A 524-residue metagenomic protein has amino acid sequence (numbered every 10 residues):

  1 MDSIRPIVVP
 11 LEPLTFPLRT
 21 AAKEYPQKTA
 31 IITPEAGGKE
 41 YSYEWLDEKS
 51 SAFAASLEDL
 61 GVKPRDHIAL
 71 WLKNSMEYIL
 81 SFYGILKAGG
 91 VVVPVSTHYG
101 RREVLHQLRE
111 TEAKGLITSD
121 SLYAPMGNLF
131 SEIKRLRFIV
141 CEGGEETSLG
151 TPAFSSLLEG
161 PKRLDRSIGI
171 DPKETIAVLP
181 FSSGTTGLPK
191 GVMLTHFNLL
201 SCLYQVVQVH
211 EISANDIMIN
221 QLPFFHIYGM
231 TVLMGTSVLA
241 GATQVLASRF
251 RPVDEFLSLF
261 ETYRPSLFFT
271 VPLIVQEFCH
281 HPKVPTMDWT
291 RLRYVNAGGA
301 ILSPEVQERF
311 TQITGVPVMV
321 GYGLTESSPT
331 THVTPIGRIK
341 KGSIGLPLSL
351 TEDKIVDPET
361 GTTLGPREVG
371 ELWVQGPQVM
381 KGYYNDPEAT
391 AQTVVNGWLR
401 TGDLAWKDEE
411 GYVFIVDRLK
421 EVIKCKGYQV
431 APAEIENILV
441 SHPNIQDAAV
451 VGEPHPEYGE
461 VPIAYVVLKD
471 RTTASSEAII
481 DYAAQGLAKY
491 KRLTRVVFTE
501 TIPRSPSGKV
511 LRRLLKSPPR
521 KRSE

Functional and structural regions predicted by a protein language model:
V9, P26-T29, E159-F181, L188 (+1 more regions): Conserved pre-ATP/AMP-binding loop-to-beta segment of ANL
R19, D59-L60, K87-L158, E261 (+1 more regions): Structural core segment of the AMP-binding/adenylate-forming
Q27-S75, I79-Y83, G100-L105, S155-S156: Conserved AMP-binding/adenylate-forming core of the ANL superfamily
E40-W45, A177-S201: Conserved AMP-binding A3 loop
Y99, H106, L116-T118, G376 (+6 more regions): AMP-binding/adenylate-forming catalytic core of the ANL superfamily
L200-I217, I227-S266, H281: Conserved AMP-binding/adenylation subdomain of ANL enzymes
A242, P265-T270, C279-K340, E352: Gly/Ser/Thr-rich phosphate-binding loop
L346-L350, T362-T393, V430: Conserved ATP/PPi-binding loop(s) of AMP-dependent carboxylate-activating enzymes
